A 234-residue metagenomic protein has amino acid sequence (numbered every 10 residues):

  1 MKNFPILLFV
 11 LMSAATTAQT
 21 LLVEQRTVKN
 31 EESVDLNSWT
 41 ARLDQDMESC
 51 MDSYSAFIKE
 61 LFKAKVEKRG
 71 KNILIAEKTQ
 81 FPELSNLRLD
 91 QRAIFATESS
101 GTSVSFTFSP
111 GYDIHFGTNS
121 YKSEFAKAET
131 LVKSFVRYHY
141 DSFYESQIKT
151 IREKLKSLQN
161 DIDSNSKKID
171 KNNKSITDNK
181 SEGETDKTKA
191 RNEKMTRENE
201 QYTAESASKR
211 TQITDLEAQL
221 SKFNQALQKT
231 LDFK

Functional and structural regions predicted by a protein language model:
M1-V23: Bacterial Sec-dependent N-terminal signal peptides
T16-A41, T130, S134, D141-R152 (+5 more regions): Sec-dependent signal peptide cleavage junction
Q19-S109: N-terminal, leucine/charged-rich tether regions that mediate assembly and partner docking in large macromolecular
D44-E48, N119-K122, R210: Soluble non-cytosolic domains of exported or imported proteins
Y54-K65, V132-F143, Q159, S166 (+4 more regions): Sec/Tat-exported extracytoplasmic proteins
F95-K167, K174: Soluble oligomerization/assembly scaffold segments of membrane-associated complexes
S157-N199, L220: Extended alpha-helical coiled-coil "stalk/arm" regions that act as elongated linkers or oligomerization scaffolds
E193-L227: Amphipathic alpha-helical coiled-coil segments
